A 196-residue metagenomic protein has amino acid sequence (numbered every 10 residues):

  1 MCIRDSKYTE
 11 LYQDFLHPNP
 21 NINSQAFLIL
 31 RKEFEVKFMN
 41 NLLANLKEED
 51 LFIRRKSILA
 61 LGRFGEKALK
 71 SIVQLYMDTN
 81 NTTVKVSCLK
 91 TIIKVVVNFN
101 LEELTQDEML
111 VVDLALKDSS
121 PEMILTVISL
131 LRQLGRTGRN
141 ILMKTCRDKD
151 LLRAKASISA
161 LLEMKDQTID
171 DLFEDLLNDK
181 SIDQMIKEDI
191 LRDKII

Functional and structural regions predicted by a protein language model:
R4-S6, Q13-L16, P20-V36, A44 (+8 more regions): Structural detector for internal amphipathic alpha-helices that build alpha-solenoid repeat scaffolds
K7-Y8, F52, L104-M109, L152 (+1 more regions): HEAT/HEAT-like alpha-solenoid repeats
K7-Y8, M39, L69, L104-M109 (+2 more regions): Core helices of alpha-solenoid repeat scaffolds
E10-P18, N41-E49, S71-N80, V111-S119 (+2 more regions): Alpha-solenoid HEAT/Armadillo-like helical repeat scaffolds in large eukaryotic proteins
K56, S71, L172: Phosphate- and divalent-cation-binding pockets in alpha/beta enzyme and binding domains that engage nucleotide-derived
